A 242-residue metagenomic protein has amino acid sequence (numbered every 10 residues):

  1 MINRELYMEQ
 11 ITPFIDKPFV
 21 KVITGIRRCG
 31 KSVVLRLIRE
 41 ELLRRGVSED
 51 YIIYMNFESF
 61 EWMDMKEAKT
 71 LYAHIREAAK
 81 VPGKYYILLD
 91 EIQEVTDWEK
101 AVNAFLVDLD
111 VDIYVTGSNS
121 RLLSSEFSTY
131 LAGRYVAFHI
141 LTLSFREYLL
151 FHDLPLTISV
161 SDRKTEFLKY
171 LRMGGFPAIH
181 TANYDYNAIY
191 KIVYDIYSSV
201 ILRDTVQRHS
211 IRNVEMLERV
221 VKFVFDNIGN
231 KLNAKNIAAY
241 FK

Functional and structural regions predicted by a protein language model:
I2-P18: Pre-Walker A adenine-sensing motif
I23: Hydrophobic anchor at the beta1->P-loop junction of P-loop NTPases
K31: Conserved lysine of the Walker
V34, I38: Hydrophobic positions on the alpha1 helix immediately C-terminal to the Walker A/P-loop
I53-Y85: Short glycine-rich substrate-engagement loop in P-loop NTPases that contacts/grips substrate
D112-S118, H139, Y148: Structural recognition of the conserved hydrophobic beta-strand(s) that form the central parallel beta-sheet of P-loop
R121-A137, F151-D153: Short regulatory helix/loop adjacent to the ATP-binding pocket of P-loop NTPases
T142, R146-K242: Interdomain hinge/linker elements that couple catalytic modules in large macromolecular machines
